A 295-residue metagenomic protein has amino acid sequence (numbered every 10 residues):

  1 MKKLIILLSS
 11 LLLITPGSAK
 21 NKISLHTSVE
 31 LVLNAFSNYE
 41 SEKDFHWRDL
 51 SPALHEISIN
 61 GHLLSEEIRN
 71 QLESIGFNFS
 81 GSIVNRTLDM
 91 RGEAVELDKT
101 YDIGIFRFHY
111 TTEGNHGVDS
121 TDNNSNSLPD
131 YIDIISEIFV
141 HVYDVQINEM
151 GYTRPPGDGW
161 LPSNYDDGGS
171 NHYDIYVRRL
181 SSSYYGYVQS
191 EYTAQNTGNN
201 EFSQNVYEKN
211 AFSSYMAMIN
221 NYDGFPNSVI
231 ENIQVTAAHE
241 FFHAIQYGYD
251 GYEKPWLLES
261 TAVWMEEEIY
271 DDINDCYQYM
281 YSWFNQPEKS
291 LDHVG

Functional and structural regions predicted by a protein language model:
L4-I14: Sec-dependent N-terminal signal peptides
I14-T15, G251: Hydrophobic alpha-helical membrane context
G17-A19: Boundary at the C-terminal end of the N-terminal hydrophobic targeting segment
N21-R107, T111-S213, I219-F241, I245-Y249 (+1 more regions): Zn2+-dependent metallopeptidase catalytic core
G198-A211, Y215, E231, V235-T236 (+1 more regions): Acidic/His/Gly-enriched intrinsically disordered linker/tail segments that often contain short helix/coil "MoRF-like"
